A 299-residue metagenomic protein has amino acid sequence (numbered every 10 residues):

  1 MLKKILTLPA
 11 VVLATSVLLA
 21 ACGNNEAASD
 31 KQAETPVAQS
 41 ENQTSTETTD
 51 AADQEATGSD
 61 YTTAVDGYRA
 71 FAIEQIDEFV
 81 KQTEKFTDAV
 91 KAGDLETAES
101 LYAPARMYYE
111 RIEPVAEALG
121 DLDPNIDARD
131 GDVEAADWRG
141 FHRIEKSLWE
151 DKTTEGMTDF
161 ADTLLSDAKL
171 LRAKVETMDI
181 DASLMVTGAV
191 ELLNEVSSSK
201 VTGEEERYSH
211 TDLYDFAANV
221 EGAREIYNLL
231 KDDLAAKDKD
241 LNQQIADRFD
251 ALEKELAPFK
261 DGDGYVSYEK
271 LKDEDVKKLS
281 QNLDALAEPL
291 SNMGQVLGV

Functional and structural regions predicted by a protein language model:
M1-P9: Bacterial N-terminal signal peptides that target proteins for export
L2-K3, D30, E41, A105: Generic cytosolic/nucleocytoplasmic N-terminal low-complexity/intrinsically disordered segments
L8, L18-T49: Bacterial lipoprotein signal-peptidase II cleavage site
T46-V299: Mature extracytoplasmic or organellar-lumen-exposed domains after removal of signal/transit peptides
